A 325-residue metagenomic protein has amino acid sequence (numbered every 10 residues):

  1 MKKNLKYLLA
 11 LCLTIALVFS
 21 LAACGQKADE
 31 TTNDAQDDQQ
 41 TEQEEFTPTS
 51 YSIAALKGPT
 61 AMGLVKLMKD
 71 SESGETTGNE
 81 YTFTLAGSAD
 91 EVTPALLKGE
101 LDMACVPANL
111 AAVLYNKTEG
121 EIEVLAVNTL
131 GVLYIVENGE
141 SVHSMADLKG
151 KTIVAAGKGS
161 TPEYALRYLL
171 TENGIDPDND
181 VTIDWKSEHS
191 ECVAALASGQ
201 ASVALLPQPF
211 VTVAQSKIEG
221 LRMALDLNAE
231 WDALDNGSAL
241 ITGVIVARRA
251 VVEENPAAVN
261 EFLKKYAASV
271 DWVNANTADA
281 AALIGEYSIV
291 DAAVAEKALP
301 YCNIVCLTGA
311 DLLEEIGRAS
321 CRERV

Functional and structural regions predicted by a protein language model:
M1-L11: Bacterial N-terminal signal peptides that target proteins for export
F19-A23: C-terminal motif of bacterial Sec signal peptides marking the signal peptidase cleavage site
G25-K27: Bacterial signal peptide processing site
N33-D178, I183-W185, S202-Q208, R222-D226: Short, glycine-/small- and polar/acidic-enriched structural segments that line small-molecule recognition paths
K66-M68, L133-S144, A239-A258, V305: A bilobed periplasmic-binding-protein/Venus flytrap-type ligand-binding module shared by bacterial periplasmic
N109-L110, T118, S190-L283: Pocket-lining segment of extracytoplasmic ligand-binding domains
V252-R322: Secondary-structure end/capping motifs
